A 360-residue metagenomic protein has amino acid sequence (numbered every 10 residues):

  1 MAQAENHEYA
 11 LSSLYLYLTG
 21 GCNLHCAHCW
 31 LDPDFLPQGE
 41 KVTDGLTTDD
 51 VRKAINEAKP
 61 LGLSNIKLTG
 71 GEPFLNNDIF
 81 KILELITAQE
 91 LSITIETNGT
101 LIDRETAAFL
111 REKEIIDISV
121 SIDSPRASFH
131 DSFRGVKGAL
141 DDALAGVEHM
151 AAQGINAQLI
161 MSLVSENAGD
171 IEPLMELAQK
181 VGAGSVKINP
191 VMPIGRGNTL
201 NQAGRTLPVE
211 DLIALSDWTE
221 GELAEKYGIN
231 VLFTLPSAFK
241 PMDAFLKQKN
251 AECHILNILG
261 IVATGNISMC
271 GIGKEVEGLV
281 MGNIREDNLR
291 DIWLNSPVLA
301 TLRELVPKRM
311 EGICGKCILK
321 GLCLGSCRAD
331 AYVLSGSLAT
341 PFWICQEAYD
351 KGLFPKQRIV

Functional and structural regions predicted by a protein language model:
M1-D117, V360: Conserved alpha-helical substructure of the radical SAM core
T19, E72, G99-T100, D123 (+3 more regions): Short beta->alpha junction loops/turns
D34, G71, D123, V191 (+1 more regions): Flexible loop residues that form catalytic and substrate-binding hotspots at small-molecule/glycan-binding clefts
L46, N77, G138, E166-G169 (+1 more regions): Residue-level signal for the nucleotide or nucleotide-sugar donor/cofactor binding architecture
A108-K113, S121-D123, S128-D287: Radical SAM enzyme [4Fe-4S]-AdoMet core and its adjacent flexible, acidic and glycine-rich loops/tails across
L235-K351: Accessory C-terminal segments flanking Radical SAM cores
L353-P355: Short metal-binding segments enriched for Cys and/or His
